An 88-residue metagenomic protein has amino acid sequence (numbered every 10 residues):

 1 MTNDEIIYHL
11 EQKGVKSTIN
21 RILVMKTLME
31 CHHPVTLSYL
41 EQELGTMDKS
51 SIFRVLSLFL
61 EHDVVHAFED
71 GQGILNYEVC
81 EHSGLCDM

Functional and structural regions predicted by a protein language model:
M1-M25: Short alpha-helical segments that sit at the start of domains
S17-I19, C31-T36: Short capping segments at the starts of secondary-structure elements
Y39-E43: A short acidic, leucine-rich amphipathic alpha-helix
M47-D48: Short coil turns linking two alpha-helices in DNA-binding domains
I52-D63: Basic amphipathic alpha-helical segments that dock to polyanions
E61-M88: Non-DNA-binding regulatory cores of transcription-related proteins, predominantly C-terminal effector-binding
